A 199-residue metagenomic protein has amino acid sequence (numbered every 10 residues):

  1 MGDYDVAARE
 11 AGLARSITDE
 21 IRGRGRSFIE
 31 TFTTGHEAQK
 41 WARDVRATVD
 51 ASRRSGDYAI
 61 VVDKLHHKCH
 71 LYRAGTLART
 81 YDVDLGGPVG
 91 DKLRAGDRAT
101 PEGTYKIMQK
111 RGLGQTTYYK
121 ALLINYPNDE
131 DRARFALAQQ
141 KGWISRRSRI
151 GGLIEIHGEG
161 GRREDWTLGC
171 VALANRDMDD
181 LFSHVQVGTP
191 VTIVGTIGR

Functional and structural regions predicted by a protein language model:
M1-D50: Long, charged/polar, soluble alpha-helical segments
G2-G12, G56-A59, D63, A99-P101 (+4 more regions): Soluble non-cytosolic domains of exported or imported proteins
A8-A11, R15-T18, H66, E102-T104 (+3 more regions): Extracytoplasmic/secreted envelope proteins and their assembly/folding machinery, especially bacterial periplasmic
A42-A59, K64-L65, Y81-K110, K141 (+1 more regions): N-terminal post-signal-peptidase region of extra-cytosolic proteins
S55-D57, K64-H67, A78-T80, E102-T104 (+4 more regions): Extracytoplasmic
R111-R199: Exported/periplasmic cell-wall-interacting domains
